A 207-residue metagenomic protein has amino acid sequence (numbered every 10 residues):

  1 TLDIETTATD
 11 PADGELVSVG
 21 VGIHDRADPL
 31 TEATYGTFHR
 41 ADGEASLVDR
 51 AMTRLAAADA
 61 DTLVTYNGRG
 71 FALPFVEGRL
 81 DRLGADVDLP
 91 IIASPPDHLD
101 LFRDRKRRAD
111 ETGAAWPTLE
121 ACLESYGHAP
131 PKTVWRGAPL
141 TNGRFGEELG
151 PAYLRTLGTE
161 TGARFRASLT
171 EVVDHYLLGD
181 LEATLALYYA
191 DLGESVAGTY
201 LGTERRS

Functional and structural regions predicted by a protein language model:
T1-A58: Conserved RNase H-like, two-metal-ion catalytic cores of nucleic-acid enzymes
L2-I4, Y66, L99: Active-site flanking residues adjacent to catalytic metal/cofactor-binding acidic residues
S18-V21, R40, R82-A85, P117-T118 (+1 more regions): Short, low-complexity, polar/charged sequence segments that are solvent-exposed and flexible
L30-T31, G68-L192: Metal-dependent phosphoesterase core characteristic of DEDDh/y 3'-5' exonuclease domains
H39, V64, V172: Conserved short-loop catalytic and cofactor-binding motifs
A58-D61, E182: Short alpha-helical basic/polar micro-motif
A60-G68: Proline-aspartate-enriched helix->loop->beta-strand connector
Y189-S207: Acidic catalytic cores of enzymes that act on phosphate-bearing nucleotides/polynucleotides
